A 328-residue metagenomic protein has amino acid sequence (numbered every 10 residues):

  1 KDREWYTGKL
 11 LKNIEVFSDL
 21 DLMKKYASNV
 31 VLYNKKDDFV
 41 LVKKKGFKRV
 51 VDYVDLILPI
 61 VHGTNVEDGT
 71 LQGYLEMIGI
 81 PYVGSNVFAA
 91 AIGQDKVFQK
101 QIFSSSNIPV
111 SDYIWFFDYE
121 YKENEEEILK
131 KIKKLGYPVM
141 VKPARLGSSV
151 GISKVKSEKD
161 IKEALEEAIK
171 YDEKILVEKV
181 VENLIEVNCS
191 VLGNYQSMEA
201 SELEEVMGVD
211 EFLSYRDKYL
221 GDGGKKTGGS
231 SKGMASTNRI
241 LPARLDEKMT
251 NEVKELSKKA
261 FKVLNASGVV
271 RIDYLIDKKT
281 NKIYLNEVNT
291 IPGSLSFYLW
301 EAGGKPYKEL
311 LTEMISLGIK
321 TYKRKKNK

Functional and structural regions predicted by a protein language model:
K1-E4, G193-Q196, D277-T280: Short acidic-glycine loop/turn motifs at beta-strand connectors
K1-F88, I92-F98, F117-E127, Y322-R324: ATP-binding N-terminal substructure of ATP-dependent carboxylate-amine bond-forming enzymes
F47-V51, A90-L184, Y195: Active-site nucleotide/adenylate-binding loops and adjacent lid/helix of ATP-dependent enzymes
H62-G63, S149, V206-V209, N289-E301: Glycine-rich phosphate/pyrophosphate-binding beta-alpha loops
P81-Y82, V110, V139, Y307: Hydrophobic beta-strand scaffold residues
S104-N107, N238-R239, A243-K328: ATP-dependent carboxylate activation and anion-phosphoryl transfer catalytic cores that bind Mg-ATP to form
S153-G233, R244-M249, I283: Phosphate-binding site of ATP-dependent enzymes
